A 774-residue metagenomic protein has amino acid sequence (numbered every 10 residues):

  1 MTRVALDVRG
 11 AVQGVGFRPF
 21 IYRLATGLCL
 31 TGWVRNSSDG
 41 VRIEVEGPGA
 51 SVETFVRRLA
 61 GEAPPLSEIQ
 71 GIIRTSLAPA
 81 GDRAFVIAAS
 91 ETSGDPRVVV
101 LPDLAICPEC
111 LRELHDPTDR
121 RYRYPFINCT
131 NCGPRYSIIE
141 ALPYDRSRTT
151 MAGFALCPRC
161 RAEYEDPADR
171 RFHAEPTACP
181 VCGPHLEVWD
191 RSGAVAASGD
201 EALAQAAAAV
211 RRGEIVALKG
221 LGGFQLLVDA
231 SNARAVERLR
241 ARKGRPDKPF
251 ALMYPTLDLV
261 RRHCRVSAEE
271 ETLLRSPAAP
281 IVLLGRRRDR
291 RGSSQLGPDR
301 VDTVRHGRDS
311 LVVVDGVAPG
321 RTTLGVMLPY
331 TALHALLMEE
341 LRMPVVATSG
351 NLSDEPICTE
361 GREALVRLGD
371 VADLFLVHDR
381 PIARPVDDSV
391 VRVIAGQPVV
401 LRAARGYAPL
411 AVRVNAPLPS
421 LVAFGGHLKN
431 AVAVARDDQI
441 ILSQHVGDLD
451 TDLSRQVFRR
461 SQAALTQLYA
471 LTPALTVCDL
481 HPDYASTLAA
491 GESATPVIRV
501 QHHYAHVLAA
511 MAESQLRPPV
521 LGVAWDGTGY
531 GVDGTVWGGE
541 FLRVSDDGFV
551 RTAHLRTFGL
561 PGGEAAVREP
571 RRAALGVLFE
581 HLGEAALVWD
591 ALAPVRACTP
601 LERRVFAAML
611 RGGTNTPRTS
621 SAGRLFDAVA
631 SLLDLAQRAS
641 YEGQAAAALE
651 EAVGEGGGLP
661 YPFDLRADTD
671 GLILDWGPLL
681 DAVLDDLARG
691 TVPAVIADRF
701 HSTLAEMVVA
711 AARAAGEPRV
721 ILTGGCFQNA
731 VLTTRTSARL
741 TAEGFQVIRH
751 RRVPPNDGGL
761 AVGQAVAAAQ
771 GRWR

Functional and structural regions predicted by a protein language model:
M1-P176, P180-E187: Intrinsically disordered, low-complexity, mixed-charge
E62, E163, M338-A416, T614 (+1 more regions): Internal gly/pro-rich beta-alpha loop/helix module that stabilizes soluble enzyme cofactors or their anionic handles
S76, I215, G223-R288: A phosphate-binding glycine/aspartate-rich beta-alpha loop in the early core of alpha/beta enzymes
G183-H185, G426-A463, G576-P718, V731-A738: A contiguous, well-structured pocket-lining segment that forms one wall/lid of small-molecule binding clefts in soluble
A217, A470-P482, E717-Q728: Short glycine-rich phosphate-binding loop at a beta-alpha junction
R261-S267, L336, I357-A364, D388-S389 (+2 more regions): Conserved phosphate-binding catalytic cores of ATP/NTP-utilizing and phosphoryl-transfer enzymes
A494-H506, R719-T723, A730, T736-L760: Conserved phosphate-binding/catalytic loops in two-lobed NTP-binding clefts
Y504-W525, G529-G531, P570-G576, I748-R774: Glycine-rich phosphate-binding/hydrolytic loop that grips phosphoryl groups
